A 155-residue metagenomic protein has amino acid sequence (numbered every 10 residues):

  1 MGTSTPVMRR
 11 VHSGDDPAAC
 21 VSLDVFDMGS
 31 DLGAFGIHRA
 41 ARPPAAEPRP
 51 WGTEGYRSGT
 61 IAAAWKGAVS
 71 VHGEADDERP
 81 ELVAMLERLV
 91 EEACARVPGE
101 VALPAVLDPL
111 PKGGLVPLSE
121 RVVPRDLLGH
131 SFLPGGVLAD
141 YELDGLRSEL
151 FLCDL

Functional and structural regions predicted by a protein language model:
M1-L155: Soluble, non-membrane globular domain cores that form compact, hydrophobic packing and curved binding surfaces
